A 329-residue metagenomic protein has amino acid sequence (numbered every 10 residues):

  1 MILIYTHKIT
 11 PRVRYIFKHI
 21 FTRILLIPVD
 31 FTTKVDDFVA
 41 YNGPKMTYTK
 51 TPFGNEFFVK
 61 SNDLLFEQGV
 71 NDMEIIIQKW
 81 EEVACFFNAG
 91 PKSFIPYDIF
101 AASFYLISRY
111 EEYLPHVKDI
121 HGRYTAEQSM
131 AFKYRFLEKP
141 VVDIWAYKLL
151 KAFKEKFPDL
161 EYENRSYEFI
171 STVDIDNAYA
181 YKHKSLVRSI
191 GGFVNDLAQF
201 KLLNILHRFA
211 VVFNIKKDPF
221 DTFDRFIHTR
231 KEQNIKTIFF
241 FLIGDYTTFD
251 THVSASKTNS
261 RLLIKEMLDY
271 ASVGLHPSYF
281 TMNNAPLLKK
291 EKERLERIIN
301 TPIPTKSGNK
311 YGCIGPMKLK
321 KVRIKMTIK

Functional and structural regions predicted by a protein language model:
M1-A255: Terminal accessory/targeting
K18, K292, L319: Generic structural marker for isolated residues within well-ordered, non-membrane alpha-helices of soluble domains
K154, N177, E296, N300 (+1 more regions): Hydrophobic/aromatic-lined pockets within catalytic cores
D174, H276, R323: Conserved, mostly hydrophobic/aromatic
Y181, L202-N204, D224-G315: Metal-dependent polysaccharide deacetylase catalytic core of the NodB/CE4 family, i.e., the active-site-bearing domain
G315-K325: Catalytic cores of alpha/beta
T327-K329: His/Asp/Glu-enriched short active-site or ligand-binding loop at hydrolase and phosphoryl-transfer sites
